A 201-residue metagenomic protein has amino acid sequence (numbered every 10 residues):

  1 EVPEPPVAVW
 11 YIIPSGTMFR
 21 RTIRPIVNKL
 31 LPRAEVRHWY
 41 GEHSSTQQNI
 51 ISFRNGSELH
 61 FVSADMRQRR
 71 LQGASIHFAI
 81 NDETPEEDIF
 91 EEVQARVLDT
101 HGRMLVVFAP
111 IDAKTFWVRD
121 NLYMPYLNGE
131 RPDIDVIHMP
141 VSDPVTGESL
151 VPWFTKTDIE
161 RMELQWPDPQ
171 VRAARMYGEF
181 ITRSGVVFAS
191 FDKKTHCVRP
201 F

Functional and structural regions predicted by a protein language model:
E1-P5: Walker A/P-loop NTP-binding motif
V7-F19: Conserved RecA-like ASCE P-loop NTPase motor core of nucleic-acid helicases/translocases
Y11, F78-N81, V106: Short catalytic-loop micro-motif centered on adjacent basic/acidic residues
M18-H77: Inter-Walker segment of RecA-like/P-loop motor cores
S75-F90: SF2 helicase catalytic motif II
E86-P167: ASCE P-loop NTPase helicase motor core
T146-F201: ATPase catalytic-site recognition across NTP-hydrolyzing enzymes
